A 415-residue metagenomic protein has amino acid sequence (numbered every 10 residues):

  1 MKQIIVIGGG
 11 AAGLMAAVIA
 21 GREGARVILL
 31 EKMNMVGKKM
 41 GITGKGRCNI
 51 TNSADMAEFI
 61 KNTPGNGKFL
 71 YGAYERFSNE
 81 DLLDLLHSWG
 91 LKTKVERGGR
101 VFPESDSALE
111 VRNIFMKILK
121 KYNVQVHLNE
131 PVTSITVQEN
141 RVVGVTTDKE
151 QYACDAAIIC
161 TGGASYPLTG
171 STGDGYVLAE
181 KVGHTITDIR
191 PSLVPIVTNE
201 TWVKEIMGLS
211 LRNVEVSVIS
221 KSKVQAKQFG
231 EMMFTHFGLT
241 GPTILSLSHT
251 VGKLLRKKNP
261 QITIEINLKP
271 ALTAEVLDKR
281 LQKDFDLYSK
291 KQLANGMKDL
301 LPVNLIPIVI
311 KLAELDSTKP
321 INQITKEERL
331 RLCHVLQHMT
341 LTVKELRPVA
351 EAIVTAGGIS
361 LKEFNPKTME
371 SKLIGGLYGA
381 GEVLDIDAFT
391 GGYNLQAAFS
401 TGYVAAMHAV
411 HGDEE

Functional and structural regions predicted by a protein language model:
M1-A12: Beta1/beta-strand and adjacent pyrophosphate-binding region of the FAD-binding site in flavoprotein oxidoreductases
I5, G21-K45: Glycine-rich FAD pyrophosphate-binding loop
I5-I7, L30, V132, V145 (+3 more regions): Short hydrophobic core segments
N34-V36, G41-I42, I50, M56-A57 (+2 more regions): An anion/pyrophosphate-binding glycine-rich loop and adjacent beta-alpha core in soluble alpha-beta enzymes
R47-V95: Glycine-rich active-site loop/strand segments that organize a redox cofactor
E75-A156: Feature captures the FAD/FMN-dependent oxidoreductase FAD-binding
H127-E130, S134, P307-D387: A glycine-rich dinucleotide-binding beta-alpha-beta segment and adjacent secondary-structure elements that constitute
A156-W202: Glycine-rich loop(s) and the adjacent beta-strand/alpha-helix scaffold that form part
